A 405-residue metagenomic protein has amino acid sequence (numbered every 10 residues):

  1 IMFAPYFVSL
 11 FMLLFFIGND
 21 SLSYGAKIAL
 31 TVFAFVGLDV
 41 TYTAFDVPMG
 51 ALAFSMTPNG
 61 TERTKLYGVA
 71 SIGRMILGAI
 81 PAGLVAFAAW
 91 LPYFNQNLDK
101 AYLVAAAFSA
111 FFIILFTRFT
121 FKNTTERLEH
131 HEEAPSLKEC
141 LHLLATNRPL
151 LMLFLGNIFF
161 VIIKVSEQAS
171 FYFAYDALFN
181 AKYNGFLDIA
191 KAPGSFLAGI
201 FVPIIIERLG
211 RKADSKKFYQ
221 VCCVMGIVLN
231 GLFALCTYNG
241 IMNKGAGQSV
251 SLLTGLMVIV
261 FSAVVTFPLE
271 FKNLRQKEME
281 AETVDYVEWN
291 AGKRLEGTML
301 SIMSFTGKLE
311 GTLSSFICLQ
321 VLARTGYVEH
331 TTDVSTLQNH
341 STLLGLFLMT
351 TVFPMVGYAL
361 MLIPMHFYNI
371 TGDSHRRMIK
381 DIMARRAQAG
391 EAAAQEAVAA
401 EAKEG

Functional and structural regions predicted by a protein language model:
I1-A397, E401-E404: Membrane-embedded alpha-helical bundles of multi-pass transporters/translocases, especially carrier/permease families
